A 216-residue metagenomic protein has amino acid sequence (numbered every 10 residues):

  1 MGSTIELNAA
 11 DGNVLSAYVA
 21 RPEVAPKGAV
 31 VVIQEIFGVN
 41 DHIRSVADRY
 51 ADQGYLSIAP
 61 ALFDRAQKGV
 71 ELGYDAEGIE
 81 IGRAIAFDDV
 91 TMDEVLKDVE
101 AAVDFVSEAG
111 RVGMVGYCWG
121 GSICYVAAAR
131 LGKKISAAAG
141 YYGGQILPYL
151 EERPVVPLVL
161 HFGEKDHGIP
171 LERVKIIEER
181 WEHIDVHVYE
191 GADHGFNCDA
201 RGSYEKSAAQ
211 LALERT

Functional and structural regions predicted by a protein language model:
M1-T216: N-terminal cap/leader regions of alpha/beta-hydrolase-fold enzymes, predominantly small-molecule hydrolases
